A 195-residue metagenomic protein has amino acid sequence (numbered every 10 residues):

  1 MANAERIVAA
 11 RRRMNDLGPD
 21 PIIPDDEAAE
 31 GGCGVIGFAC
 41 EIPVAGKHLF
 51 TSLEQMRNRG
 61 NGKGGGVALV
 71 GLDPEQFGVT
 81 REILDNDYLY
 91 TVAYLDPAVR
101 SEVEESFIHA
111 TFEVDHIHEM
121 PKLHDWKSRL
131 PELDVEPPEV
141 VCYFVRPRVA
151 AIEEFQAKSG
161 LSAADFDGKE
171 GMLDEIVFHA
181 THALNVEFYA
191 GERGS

Functional and structural regions predicted by a protein language model:
M1-S195: N-terminal segments that mediate ammonia production and transfer in glutamine-dependent amidotransferase systems
